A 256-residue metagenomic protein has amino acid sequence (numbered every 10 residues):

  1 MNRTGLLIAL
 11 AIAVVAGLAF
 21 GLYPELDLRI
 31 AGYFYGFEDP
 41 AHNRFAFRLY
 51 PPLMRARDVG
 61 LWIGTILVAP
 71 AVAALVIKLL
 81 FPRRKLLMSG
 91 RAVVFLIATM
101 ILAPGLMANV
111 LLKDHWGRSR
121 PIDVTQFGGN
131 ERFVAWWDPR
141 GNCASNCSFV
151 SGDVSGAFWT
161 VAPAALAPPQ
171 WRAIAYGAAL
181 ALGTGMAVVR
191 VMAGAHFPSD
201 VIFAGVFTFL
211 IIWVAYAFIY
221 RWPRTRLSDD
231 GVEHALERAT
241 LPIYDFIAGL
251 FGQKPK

Functional and structural regions predicted by a protein language model:
M1, F45-R55, R84-M88, A144 (+1 more regions): Juxtamembrane loop-transmembrane helix junctions in multi-pass integral membrane proteins, especially the extracellular
M1-V72, K113-P121, T125, N130 (+1 more regions): N-terminal transmembrane-helix/juxtamembrane module of multi-pass inner/ER membrane proteins
N2, L6-L10, R132-P255: Membrane-embedded catalytic cores of phosphoryl/pyrophosphoryl-handling enzymes
A11, V68, A98-L102, L106-M107 (+5 more regions): Hydrophobic, lipid-facing residues on alpha-helical transmembrane segments of integral membrane proteins
G17-Y23, T99-G105, M186, R190: Alpha-helical transmembrane segments of multi-pass membrane proteins
L22-Y23, V72-K85, A164-W171, V214-Y220: Structural signal for the C-terminal ends of transmembrane alpha-helices and the immediately following loop
G36-N43, A74-M88, P223-L227: Membrane interface segments of multi-pass transport proteins and intramembrane proteases
I77-H115, Y176: Interfacial segments of alpha-helical transmembrane regions
